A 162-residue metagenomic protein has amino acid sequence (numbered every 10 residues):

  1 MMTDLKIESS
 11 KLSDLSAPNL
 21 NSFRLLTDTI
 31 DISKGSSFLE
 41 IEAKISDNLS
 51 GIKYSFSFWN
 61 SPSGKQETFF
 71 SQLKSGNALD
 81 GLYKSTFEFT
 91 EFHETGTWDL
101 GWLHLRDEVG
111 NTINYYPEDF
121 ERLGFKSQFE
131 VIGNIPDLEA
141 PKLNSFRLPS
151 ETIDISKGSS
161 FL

Functional and structural regions predicted by a protein language model:
M1-M2, E108-L123: Beta-sandwich strand segments
M2-N21, F129-N144: Proline/serine/threonine-rich low-complexity linkers at boundaries of modular beta-sandwich domains
D14, T27-K34, E40-S50, S61 (+2 more regions): Extracellular acidic, Ser/Thr/Pro-rich low-complexity tracts
N21-I30, N144-D154: Short, solvent-exposed loop/edge segments of extracellular or virion-exposed proteins
S46-E67, G96: Solvent-exposed loop/turn segments flanking beta-strands in beta-repeat/beta-sandwich domains
K65-L79: Solvent-exposed serine/threonine-rich low-complexity stretches and specific carbohydrate-binding patches
G76-E88, E94-G96: Aromatic sugar-binding surface patches on proteins that engage polysaccharides or sugar-phosphate polymers
E91-L100, G110: Short glycine/proline/serine/threonine-rich loop/turn segments at secondary-structure transition edges
